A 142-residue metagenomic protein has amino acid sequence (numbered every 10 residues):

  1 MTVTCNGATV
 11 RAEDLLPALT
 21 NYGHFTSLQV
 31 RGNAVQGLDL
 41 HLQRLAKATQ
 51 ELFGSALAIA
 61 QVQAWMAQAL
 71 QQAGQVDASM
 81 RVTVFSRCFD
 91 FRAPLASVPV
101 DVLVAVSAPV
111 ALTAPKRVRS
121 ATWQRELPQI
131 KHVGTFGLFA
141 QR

Functional and structural regions predicted by a protein language model:
M1-A60, A64-Q68, F85, A93-R142: Helix-start/capping segments and mature chain N-termini
A69-G74: Phosphate/pyrophosphate-binding loops at sites that engage ATP/ADP/AMP, CoA/4′-phosphopantetheine, polyphosphate
Q75-S86, F91: Ordered, amphipathic secondary-structure segments that act as subunit-interaction surfaces in large macromolecular
